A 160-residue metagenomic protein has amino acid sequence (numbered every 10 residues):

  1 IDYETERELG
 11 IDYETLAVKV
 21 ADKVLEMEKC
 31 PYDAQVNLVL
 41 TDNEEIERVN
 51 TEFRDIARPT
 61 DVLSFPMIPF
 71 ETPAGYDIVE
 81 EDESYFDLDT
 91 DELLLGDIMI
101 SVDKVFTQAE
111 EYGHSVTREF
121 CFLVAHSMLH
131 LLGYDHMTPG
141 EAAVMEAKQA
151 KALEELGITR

Functional and structural regions predicted by a protein language model:
I1-C121, L129-R160: An acidic/histidine-cluster motif and surrounding catalytic segment that typifies divalent-metal-assisted enzyme active
